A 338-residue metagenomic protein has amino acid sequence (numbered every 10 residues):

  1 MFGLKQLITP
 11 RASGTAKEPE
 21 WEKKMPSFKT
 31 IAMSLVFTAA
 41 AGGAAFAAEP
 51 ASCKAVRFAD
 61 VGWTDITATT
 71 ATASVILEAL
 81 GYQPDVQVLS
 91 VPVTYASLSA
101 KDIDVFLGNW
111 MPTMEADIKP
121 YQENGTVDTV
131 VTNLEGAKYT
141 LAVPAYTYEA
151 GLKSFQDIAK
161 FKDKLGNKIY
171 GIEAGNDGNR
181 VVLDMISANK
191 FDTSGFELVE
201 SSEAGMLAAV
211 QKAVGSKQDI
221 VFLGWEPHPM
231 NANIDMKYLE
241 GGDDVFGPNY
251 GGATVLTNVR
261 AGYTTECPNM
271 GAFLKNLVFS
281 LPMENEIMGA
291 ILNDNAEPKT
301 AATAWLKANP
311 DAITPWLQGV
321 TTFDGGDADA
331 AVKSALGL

Functional and structural regions predicted by a protein language model:
A47-R57, E78, K160-G166, V332-L338: Immediate post-signal peptide segment of exported/extracytoplasmic ligand-binding proteins
P50-D65, Y82-Q87, G166-Y170, L274: Short, well-ordered beta-strand elements
T70, L89-G125, G205-A209, A213 (+1 more regions): Pocket-flanking alpha-helical
A73-L80, K162-F196, K307: Ligand-binding cleft/hinge of the Venus flytrap
I103-L107, D177-D244: Ligand-binding pocket segment of bilobal, Venus flytrap-like solute-binding proteins
T126-A174: A conserved helix-loop-strand patch within extracytoplasmic ligand-binding domains of the periplasmic binding
K138-E149, G252-E266, G289-A290: A bilobed periplasmic-binding-protein/Venus flytrap-type ligand-binding module shared by bacterial periplasmic
S280-L338: C-terminal functional modules
